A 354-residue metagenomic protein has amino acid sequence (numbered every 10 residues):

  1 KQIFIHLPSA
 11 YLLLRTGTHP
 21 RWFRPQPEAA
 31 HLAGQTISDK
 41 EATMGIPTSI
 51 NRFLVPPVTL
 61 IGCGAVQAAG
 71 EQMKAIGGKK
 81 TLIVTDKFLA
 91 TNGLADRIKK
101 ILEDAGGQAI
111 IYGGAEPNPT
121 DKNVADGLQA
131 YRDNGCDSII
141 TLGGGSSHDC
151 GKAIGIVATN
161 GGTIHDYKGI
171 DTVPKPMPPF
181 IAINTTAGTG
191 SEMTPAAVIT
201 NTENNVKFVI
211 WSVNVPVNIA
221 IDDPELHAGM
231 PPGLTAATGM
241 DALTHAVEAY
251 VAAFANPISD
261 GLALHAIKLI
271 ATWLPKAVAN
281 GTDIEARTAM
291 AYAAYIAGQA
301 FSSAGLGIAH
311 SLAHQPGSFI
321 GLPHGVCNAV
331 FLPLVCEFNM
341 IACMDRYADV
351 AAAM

Functional and structural regions predicted by a protein language model:
P27-T43: Short, Lys/Arg-enriched N-terminal segments with co-localized hydrophobic residues within the first ~10-30 amino acids
E41-I76: N-terminal amphipathic/basic leader segments beginning at the initiator methionine
Q67-L82, I101-A105, D133: Glycine-rich phosphate/diphosphate-binding loops that line cofactor/substrate pockets in enzymes
A90-H165, K276-R287: N-terminal small/polar loop signature for handling phosphorylated ligands or for N-terminal nucleophile
K100, A196-A304: Carboxylate- and glycine-rich phosphate/diphosphate-binding segment that chelates Mg2+/Mn2+
G161-T185, N214: Short, acidic/small-residue loops that bind anionic groups at enzyme active sites
F319-M354: Gly/Pro-rich interdomain helix-loop hinge
